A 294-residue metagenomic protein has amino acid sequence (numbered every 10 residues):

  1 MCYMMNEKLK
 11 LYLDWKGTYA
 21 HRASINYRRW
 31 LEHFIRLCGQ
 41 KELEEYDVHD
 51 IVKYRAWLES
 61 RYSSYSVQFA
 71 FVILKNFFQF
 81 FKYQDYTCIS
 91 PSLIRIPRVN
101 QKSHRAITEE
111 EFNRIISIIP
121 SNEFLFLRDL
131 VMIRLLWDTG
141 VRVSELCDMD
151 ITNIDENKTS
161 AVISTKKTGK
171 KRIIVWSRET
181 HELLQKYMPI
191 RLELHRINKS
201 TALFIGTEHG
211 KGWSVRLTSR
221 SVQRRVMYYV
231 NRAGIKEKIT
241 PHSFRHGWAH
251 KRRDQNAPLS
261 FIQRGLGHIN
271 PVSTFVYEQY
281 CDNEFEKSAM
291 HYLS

Functional and structural regions predicted by a protein language model:
M1-S294: Conserved catalytic core of the tyrosine transesterase superfamily
